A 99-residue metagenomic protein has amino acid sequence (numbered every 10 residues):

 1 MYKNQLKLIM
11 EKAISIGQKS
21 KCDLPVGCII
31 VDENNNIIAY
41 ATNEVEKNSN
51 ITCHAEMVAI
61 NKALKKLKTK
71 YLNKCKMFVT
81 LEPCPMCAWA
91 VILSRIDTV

Functional and structural regions predicted by a protein language model:
M1-V99: Zinc-dependent deaminase catalytic domain
